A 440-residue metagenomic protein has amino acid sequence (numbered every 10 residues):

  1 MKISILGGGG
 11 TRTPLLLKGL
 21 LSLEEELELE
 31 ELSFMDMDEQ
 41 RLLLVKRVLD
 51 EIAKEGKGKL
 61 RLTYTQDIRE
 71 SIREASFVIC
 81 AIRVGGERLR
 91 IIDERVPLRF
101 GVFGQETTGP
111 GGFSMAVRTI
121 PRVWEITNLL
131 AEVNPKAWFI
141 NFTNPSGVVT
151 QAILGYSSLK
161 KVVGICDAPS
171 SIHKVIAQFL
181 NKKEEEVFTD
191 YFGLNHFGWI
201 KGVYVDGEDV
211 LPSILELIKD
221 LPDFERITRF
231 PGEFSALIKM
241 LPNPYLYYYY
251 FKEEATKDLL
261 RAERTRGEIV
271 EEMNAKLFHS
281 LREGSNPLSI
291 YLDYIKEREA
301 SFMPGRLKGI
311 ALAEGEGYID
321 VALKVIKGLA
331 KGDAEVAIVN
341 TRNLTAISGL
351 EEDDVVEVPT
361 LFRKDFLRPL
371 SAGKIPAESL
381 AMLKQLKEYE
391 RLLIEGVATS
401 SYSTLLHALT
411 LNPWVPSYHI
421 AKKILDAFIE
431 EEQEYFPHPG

Functional and structural regions predicted by a protein language model:
I3-E28, L32: N-terminal Rossmann-like dinucleotide-binding module
L27-D50: NAD(P)-binding Rossmann-fold cofactor-contacting core
K54-T63, E185: A short helix-to-beta-strand connector/capping loop
R61-E74: Short acidic low-complexity segments
S76, R83, N144: Short glycine-/small-residue-rich Rossmann-like dinucleotide-binding loops
R88-Y156: Rossmann-fold NAD(P)-binding glycine/threonine-rich loop
I126-G207: Internal, well-ordered domain-core segments that constitute the primary functional module of diverse proteins
N181-G440: Long, compositionally biased stretches enriched for glycine and/or charged residues
